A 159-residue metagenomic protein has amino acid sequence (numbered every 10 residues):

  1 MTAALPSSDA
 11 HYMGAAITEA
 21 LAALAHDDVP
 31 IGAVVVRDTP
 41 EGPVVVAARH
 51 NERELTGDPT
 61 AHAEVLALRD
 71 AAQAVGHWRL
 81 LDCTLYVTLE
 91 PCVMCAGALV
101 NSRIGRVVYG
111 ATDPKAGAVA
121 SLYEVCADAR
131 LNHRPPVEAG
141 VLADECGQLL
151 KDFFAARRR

Functional and structural regions predicted by a protein language model:
M1-A23, V45, M94-R159: Zinc-dependent deaminase
S8, P30-I31: Short loop/turn microsegments at loop-to-beta-strand junctions
A16, A20-A23, A33, A47 (+2 more regions): Small-residue (primarily alanine) positions within well-ordered alpha-helices, especially packing/interaction faces
I31-R37: Short beta-strand scaffold segments in enzyme catalytic cores
R37, V87, A111: Residues that line or immediately flank small-molecule/substrate-binding pockets and catalytic motifs
D38-V44: Short, solvent-exposed loop/turn segments that connect beta-strands within catalytic domains and beta-strand-rich
V45-R53: Short beta->alpha transition motifs characteristic of CBS
G57-A98: Helix-adjacent hinge/juxtasegments
